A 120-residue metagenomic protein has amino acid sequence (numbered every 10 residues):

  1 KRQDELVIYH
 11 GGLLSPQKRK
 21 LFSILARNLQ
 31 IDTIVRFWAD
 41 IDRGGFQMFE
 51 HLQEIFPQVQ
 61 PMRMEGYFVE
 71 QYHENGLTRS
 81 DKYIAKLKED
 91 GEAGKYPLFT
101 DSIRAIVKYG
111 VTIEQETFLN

Functional and structural regions predicted by a protein language model:
R2-N120: Catalytic core segments in nucleotide and nucleic-acid processing enzymes
